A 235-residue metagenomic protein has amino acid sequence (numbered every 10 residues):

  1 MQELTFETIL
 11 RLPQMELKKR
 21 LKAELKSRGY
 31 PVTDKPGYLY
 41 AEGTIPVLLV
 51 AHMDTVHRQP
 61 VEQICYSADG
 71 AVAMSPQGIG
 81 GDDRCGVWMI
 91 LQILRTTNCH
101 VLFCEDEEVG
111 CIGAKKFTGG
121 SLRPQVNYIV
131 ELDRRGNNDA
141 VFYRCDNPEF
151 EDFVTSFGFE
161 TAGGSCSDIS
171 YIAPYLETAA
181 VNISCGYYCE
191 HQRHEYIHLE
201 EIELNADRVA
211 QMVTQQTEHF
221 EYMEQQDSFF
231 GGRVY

Functional and structural regions predicted by a protein language model:
E3-I45: A non-catalytic alpha/beta surface segment that caps or lines the substrate-entry region of metallo-dependent hydrolase
S27-D34, S67-A68, F157-T161: Short secondary-structure junctions
Y40-G80: Catalytic-core environment of secreted peptidases
A41-E42, G120-Q125, A173-Y175: Solvent-exposed alpha-helices and their adjacent loops that cap or buttress functional pockets in soluble metabolic
V47, E160-N205: Zn-dependent metallopeptidase/amidohydrolase metal-coordination segment
V56, Q77-V154, T161: Acidic/histidine-rich catalytic neighborhood of metal-dependent amide-processing enzymes
C189-Y235: His/Asp/Glu-rich mid-to-C-terminal helical/loop segments that flank catalytic regions of hydrolases
